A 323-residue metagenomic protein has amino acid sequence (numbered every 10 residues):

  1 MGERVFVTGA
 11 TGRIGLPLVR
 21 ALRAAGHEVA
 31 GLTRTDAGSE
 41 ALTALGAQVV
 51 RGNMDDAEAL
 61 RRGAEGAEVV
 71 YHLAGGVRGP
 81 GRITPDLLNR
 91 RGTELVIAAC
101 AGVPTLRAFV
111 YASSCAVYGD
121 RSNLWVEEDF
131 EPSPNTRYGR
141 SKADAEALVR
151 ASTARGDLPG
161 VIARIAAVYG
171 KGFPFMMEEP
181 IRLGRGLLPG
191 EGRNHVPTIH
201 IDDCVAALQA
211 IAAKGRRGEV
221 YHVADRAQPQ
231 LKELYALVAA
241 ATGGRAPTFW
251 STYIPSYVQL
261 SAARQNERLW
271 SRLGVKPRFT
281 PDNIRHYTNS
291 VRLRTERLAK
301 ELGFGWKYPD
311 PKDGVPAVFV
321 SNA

Functional and structural regions predicted by a protein language model:
R4, T288, L293-E301, G305-A323: Amphipathic terminal alpha-helices
V5-A25: N-terminal Rossmann NAD(P)H-binding glycine-rich loop of SDR-like oxidoreductase domains
G38-T43, A47-R91: NAD(P)H-binding glycine-rich loop region in Rossmannoid oxidoreductase-like domains and their noncatalytic homologs
E94-R137: Conserved Rossmann-fold NAD(P)-dependent oxidoreductase catalytic core, especially the SDR/UDP-sugar
N135-V161: Active-site Tyr-X1-5-Lys
A143, G156-L158, V168-E178, A210-Y221 (+2 more regions): Glycine/proline-rich active-site loop of Rossmann-fold NAD(P)-dependent oxidoreductases
T153-D203, A210, V238: NAD(P)-dependent short-chain dehydrogenase/reductase
A239-T288: Terminal hydrophobic/aromatic helix or amphipathic segment near a protein terminus
